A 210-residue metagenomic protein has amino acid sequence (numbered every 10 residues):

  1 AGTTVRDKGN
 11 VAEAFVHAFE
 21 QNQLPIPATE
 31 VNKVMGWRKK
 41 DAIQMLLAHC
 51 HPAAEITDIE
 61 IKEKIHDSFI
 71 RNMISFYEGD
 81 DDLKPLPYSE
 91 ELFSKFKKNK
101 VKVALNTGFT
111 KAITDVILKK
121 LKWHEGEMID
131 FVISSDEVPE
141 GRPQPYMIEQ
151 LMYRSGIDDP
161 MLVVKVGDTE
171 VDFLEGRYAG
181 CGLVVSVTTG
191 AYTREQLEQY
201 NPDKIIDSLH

Functional and structural regions predicted by a protein language model:
A1-N32: Active-site neighborhood of HAD-like aspartate-dependent phosphohydrolases
T4, P85, V103-N106, K165 (+2 more regions): Conserved SAM-binding loop
V11-A12, K39-Q44, K62, H66 (+4 more regions): A general structural signal for well-ordered alpha-helical segments in protein cores
Q23-K33, H51-I65, E125-I129, D159-L162: Short, surface-exposed acidic
M35-F76, P87, S94-K95: A metal-dependent, Asp-based hydrolase signature
I43, T107, G176: Residue-level signature of catalytic and energy-coupling elements of molecular machines, predominantly ATP/GTP-dependent
I74-L105, K111, D115: Short, acidic loop-to-helix structural element flanking the phosphoryl-transfer center in phosphate-processing enzymes
E91-K95, T110-A112, V116-H210: Asp-based, Mg2+/Mn2+-dependent phosphohydrolase catalytic module
